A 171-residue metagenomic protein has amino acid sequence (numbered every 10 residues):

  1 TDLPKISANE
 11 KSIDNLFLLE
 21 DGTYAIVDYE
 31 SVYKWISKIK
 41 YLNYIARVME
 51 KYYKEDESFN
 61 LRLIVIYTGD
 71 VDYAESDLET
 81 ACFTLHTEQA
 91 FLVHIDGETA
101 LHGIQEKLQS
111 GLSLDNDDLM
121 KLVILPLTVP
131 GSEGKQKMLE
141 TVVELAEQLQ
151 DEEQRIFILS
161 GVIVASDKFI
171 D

Functional and structural regions predicted by a protein language model:
T1-D171: Elongated, amphipathic alpha-helical interaction scaffolds
